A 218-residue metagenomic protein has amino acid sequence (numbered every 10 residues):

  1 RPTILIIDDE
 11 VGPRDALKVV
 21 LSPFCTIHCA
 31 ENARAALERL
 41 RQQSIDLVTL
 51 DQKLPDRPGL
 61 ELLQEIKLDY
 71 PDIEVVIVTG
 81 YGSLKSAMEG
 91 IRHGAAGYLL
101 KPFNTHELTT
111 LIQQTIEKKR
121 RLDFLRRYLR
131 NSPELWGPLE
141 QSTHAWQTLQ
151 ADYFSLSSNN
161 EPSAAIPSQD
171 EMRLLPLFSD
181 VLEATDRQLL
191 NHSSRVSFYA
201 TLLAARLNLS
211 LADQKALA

Functional and structural regions predicted by a protein language model:
D8, D51, T79: Active-site residues of response regulator receiver
E10-C29: Two-component/phosphorelay signaling modules centered on CheY-like receiver
R14, P55, T79, S83: The feature encodes the CheY-like receiver
N32, P58-E61, T79: Acidic catalytic/metal-coordinating carboxylates
Q43-T49, L54: Active-site beta3 strand of CheY-like receiver
K85, F103-I112: C-terminal output helix
F124-A218: Acidic/His-rich, divalent-metal-binding segments that scaffold phosphate/diphosphate chemistry
